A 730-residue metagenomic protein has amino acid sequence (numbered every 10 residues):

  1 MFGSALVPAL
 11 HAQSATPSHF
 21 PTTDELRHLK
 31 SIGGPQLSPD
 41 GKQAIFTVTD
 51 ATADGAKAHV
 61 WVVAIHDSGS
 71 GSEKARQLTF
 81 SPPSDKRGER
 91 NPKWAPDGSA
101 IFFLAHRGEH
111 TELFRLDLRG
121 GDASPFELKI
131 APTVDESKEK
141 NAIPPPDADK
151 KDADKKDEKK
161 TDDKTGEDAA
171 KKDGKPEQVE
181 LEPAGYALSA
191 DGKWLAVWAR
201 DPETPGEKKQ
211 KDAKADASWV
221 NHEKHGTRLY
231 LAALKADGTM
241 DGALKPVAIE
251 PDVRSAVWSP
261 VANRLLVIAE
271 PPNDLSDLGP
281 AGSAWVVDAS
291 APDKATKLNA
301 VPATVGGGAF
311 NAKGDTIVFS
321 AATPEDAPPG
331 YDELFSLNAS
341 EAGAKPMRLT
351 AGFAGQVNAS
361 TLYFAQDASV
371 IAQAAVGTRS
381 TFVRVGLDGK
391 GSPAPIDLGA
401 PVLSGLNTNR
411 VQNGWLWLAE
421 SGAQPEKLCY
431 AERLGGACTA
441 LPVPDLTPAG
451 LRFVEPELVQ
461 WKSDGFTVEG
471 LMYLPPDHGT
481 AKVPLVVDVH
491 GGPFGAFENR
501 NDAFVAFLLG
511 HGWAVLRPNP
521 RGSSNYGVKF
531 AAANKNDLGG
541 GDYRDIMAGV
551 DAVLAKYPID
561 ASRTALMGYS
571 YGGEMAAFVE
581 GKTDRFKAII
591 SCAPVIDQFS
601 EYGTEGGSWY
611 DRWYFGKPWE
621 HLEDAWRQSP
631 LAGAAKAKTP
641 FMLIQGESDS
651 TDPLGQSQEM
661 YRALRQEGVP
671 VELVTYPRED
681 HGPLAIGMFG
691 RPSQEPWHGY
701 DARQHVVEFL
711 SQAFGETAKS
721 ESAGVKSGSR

Functional and structural regions predicted by a protein language model:
D24-A58: Beta-strand-rich domains and repeat architectures in extracellular enzymes and scaffolds, especially beta-propellers
Q36, A196-R200, T204-E207, H222-L229 (+7 more regions): Non-catalytic accessory segments flanking enzyme active sites
P39-D40, P96-D97, A190-D191, P260-V261 (+3 more regions): Residue-level detector of Asp-centered blade-edge/turn motifs that repeat once per structural unit in beta-propeller
G41-A44, I101, L195, L265-L266 (+3 more regions): Hydrophobic beta-strand positions that form the internal "hydrophobic ladder" of WD40/Gbeta-like beta-propeller blades
V48-V60, S81-E89, L104-F114, L118 (+12 more regions): A flexible loop/linker signature enriched in serine peptidases of the S9 family
I65-S68, D117-G121, L234-G238, D288-P292 (+3 more regions): Short loop/turn segments that connect beta-strands within beta-propeller blades
V443-K556, D560-S562, Y569-S570, E601-S608 (+1 more regions): Cap/lid segment of the alpha/beta-hydrolase catalytic domain
P518-R730: Active-site-proximal cap/loop segments of hydrolase catalytic domains
